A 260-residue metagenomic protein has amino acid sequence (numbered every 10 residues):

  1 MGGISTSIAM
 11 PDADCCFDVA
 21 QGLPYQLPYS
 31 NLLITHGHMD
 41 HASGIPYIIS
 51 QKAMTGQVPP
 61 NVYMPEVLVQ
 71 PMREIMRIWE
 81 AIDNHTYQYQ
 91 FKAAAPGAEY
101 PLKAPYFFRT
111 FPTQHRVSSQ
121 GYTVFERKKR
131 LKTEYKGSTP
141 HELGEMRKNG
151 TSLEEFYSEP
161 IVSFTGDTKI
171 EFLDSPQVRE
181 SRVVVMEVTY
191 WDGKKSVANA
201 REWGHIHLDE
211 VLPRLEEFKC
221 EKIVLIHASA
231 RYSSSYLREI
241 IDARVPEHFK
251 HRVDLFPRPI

Functional and structural regions predicted by a protein language model:
M1-D18: Zn-dependent metallo-beta-lactamase
C15, L33, V162-F164, V184 (+1 more regions): Residue-level marker for buried hydrophobic side chains located in beta-strands that build the well-ordered beta-sheet
D18-M64, A93: Active-site metal-binding motif and surrounding structural segment of the metallo-beta-lactamase
A20-Q21, G37, V67, G166-T168 (+2 more regions): Active-site metal-binding loops of divalent metal-dependent hydrolases
G44-Q51, R77, S233-D242: Metal-dependent catalytic neighborhoods of phosphoester/phosphodiester hydrolases
P59-V67, V185, V224-I226: Short internal beta-strands
T86, Q90-P101, E171-I260: Binuclear metal-ion centers of metallo-dependent hydrolases, dominated by the metallo-beta-lactamase
Y106-R179, V183-G193: Active-site-proximal loop/helix segment associated with metal-binding centers of metalloenzymes
